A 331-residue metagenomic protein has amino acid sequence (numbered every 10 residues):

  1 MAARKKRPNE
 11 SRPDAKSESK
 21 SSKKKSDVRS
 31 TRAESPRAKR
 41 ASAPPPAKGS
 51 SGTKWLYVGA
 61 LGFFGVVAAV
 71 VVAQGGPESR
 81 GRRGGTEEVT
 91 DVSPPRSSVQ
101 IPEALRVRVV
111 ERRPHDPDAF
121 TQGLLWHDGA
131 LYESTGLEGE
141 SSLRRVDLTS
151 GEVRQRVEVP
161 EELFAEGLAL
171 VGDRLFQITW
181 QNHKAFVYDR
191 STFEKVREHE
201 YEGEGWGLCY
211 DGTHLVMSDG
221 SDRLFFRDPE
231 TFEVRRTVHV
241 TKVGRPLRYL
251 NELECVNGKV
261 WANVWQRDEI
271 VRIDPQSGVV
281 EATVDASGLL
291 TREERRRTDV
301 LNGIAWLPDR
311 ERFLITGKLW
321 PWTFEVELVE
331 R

Functional and structural regions predicted by a protein language model:
R96-D118, L148-R154: A short helix->beta-strand "capping" segment at the edge of beta-propeller domains
V110-S142, R156-A169, W206-G207, G317-P321: Beta-strand-rich domains and repeat architectures in extracellular enzymes and scaffolds, especially beta-propellers
R112-P117, R156-E161, R197-G203, V238-R245 (+2 more regions): Surface loop/turn motifs at the tips and blade-to-blade linkers of beta-strand repeat domains
T121, L250, R296-W306: Signature of short aromatic-glycine-proline-rich micro-motifs recurring in repeat-based ectodomains
D128-G129, G172-D173, G212-H214, N257-G258 (+1 more regions): Short coil/turn segments that connect the beta-strands within blades of beta-propeller domains
Y132-E138, L175-N182, M217-S221, A262-Q266 (+1 more regions): Conserved beta-strand positions in repeat-built beta-propeller and related beta-rich domains
V146-G151, D189-F193, P229-F232, D274-G278 (+1 more regions): Short loop/turn segments that connect beta-strands within beta-propeller blades
S150-Y188, F193-G205: Blade-loop segments of beta-propeller domains
